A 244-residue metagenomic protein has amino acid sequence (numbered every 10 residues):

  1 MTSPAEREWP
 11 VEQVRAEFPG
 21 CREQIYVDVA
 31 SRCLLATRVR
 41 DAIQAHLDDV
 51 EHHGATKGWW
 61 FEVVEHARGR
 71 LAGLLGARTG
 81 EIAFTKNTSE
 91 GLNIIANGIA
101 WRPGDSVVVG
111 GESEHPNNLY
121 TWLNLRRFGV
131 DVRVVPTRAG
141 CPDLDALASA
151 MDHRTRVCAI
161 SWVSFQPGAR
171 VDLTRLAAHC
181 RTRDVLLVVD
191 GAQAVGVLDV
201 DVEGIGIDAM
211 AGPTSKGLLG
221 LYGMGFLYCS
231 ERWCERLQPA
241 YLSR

Functional and structural regions predicted by a protein language model:
M1-R244: Pyridoxal 5′-phosphate
